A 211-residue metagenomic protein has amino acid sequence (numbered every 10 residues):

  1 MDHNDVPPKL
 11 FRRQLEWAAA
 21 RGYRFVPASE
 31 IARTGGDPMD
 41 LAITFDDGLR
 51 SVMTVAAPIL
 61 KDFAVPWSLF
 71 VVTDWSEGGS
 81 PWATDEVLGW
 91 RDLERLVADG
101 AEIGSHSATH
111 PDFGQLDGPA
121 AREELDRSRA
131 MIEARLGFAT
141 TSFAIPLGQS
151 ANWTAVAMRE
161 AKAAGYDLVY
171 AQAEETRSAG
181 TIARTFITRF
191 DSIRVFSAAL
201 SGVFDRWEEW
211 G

Functional and structural regions predicted by a protein language model:
M1, S76-S80, P111-L116: A short acidic, helix-capping loop that chelates divalent metal ions and anchors anionic groups
M1-T44, R50-V52, Q115-G211: C-terminal active-site subregion of NodB/CE4 polysaccharide deacetylases
A19-R21, A57-V65, L88-S105, A134-L136 (+1 more regions): Acidic (Asp/Glu)-rich catalytic clusters
T44-F45, G104: Generic enzyme active-site microenvironment
D47-L49, G78-V87, A151-N152: Active-site glycine- and acidic-residue-rich loops that bind and position anionic ligands or nucleotide-like cofactors
L49-R50, T109: Short, glycine/acidic-enriched loop or turn micro-motifs at the edges of active sites
A64-E86: A short, conserved beta-to-alpha structural element at the edge of catalytic cores that scaffolds binding
H106, H110, P146: Histidine-centered divalent metal-coordination motifs
